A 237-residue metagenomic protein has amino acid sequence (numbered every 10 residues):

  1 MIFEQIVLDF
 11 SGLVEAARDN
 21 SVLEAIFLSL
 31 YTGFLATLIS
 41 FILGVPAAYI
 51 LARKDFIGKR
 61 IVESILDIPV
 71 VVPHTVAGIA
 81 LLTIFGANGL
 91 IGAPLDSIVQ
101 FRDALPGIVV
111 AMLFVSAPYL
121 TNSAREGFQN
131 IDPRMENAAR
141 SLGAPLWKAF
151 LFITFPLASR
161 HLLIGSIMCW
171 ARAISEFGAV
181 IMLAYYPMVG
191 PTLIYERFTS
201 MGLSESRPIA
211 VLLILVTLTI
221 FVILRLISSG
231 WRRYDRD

Functional and structural regions predicted by a protein language model:
M1-D9, R18-Q129, I153, L157-G178 (+3 more regions): Membrane-water interface segments at the C-terminal ends of transmembrane alpha-helices in multi-pass inner-membrane
I57, P145-L146: Short coil/turn motifs that cap or connect alpha-helices
R125-E136, L146: Membrane-helix/interface signature in polytopic inner-membrane proteins
A139: The alpha-helix within a helix-turn-helix
L142-G143, P156: Glycine/proline-centered hinge or cleavage motifs at structural transition points of membrane proteins
M188-V189: Extracytoplasmic catalytic/substrate-binding loops of multi-pass membrane glycan-assembly enzymes
